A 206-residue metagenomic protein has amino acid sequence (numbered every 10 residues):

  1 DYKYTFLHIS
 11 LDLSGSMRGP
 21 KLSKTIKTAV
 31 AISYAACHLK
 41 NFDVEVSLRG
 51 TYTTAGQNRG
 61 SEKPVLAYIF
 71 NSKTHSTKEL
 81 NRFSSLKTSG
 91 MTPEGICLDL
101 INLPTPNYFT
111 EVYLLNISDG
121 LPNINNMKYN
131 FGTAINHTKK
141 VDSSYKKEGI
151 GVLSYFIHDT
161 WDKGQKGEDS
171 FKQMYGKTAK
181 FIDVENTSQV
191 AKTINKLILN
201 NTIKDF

Functional and structural regions predicted by a protein language model:
D1-F206: Acidic, glycine-rich A-domain
